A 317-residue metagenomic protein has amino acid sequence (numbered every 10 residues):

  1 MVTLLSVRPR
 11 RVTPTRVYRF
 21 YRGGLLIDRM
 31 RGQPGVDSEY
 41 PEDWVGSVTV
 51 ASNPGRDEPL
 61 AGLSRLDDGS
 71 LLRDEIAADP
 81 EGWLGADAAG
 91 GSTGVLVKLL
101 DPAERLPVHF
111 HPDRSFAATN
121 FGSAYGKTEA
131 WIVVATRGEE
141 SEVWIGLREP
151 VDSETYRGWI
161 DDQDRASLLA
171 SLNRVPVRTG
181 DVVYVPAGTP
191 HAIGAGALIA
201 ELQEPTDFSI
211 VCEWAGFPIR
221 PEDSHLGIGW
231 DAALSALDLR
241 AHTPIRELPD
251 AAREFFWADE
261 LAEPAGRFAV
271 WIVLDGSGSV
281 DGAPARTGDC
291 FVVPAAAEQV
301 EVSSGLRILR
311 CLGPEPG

Functional and structural regions predicted by a protein language model:
M1-V151, A215-T243: Transition-metal
V97, L106, S123, E129-I132 (+5 more regions): His/acidic/aromatic-lined binding-pocket segments of jelly-roll/cupin-type domains and related regulatory beta-sandwich
D101-R105, D113, T136-E139, T189-F208 (+2 more regions): Ligand-binding loop in jelly-roll beta-barrel domains
A135-W159, L248-D250, A262-R267: Short beta-strand/loop turn elements enriched in aromatics
V151, L169-N173, V182-Y184, P190-P244: An exposed, glycine/acidic-rich loop-and-rim segment of catalytic or binding clefts
I160-L168, S277: Short, structured beta-strand/loop micro-motifs enriched in basic residues and often containing a Trp
L172-Y184, S279-Q299: Short acidic-glycine-tyrosine-enriched beta hairpin
F255-L261: A surface-exposed beta-alpha-beta supersecondary segment
